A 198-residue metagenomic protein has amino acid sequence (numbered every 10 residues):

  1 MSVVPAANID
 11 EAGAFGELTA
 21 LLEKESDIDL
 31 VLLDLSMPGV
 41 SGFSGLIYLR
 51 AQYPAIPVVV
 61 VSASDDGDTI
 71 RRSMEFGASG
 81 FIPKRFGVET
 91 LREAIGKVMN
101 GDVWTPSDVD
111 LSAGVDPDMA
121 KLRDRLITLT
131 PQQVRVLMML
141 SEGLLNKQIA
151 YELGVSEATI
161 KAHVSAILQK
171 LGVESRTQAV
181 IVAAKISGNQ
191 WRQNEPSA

Functional and structural regions predicted by a protein language model:
M1-D10: Two-component/phosphorelay signaling modules centered on CheY-like receiver
A14, S41-S44: Acidic catalytic/metal-coordinating carboxylates
D34-L35, S62: Active-site residues of response regulator receiver
P38: The feature encodes the CheY-like receiver
F43-A55: Short amphipathic alpha-helix used as the core "switch/output" element in two-component signaling
I70-M74, G80-R125, S187-G188: Short, flexible helix-to-coil linker/hinge segments that flank and couple to helix-turn-helix
G143-Q178: Recognition helix of helix-turn-helix DNA-binding domains
L168-A198: Basic, Lys/Arg-enriched C-terminal extension of HTH/homeodomain DNA-binding domains
